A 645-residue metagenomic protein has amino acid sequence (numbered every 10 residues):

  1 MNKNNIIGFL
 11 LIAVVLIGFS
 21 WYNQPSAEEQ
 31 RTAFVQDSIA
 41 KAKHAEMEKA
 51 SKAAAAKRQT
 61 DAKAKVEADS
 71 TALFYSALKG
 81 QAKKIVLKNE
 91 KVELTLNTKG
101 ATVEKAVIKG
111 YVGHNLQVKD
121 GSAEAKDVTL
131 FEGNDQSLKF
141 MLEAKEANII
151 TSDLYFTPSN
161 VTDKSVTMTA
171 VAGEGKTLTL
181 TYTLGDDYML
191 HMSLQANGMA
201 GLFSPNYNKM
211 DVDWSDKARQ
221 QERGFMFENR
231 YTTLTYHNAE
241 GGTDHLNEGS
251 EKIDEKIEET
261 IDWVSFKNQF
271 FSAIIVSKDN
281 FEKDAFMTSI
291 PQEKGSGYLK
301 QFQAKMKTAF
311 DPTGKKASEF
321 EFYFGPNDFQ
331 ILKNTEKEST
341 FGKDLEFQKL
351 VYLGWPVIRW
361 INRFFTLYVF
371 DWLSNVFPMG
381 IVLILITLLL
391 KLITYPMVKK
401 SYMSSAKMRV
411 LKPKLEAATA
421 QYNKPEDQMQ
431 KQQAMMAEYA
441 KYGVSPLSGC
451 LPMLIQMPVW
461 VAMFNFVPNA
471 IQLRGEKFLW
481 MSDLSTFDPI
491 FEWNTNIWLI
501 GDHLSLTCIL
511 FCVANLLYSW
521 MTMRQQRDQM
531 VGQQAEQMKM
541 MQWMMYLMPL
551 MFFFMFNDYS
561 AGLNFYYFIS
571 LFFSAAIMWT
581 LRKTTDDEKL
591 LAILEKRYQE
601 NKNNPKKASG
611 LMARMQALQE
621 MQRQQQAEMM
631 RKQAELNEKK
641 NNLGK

Functional and structural regions predicted by a protein language model:
M1-A54, L96, S193-N197, N206 (+7 more regions): Helix-loop-helix
K49-A82: Short, Gly/Pro- and small/polar-rich lid/capping loops
A77-L345: Soluble non-transmembrane domains of integral membrane proteins
